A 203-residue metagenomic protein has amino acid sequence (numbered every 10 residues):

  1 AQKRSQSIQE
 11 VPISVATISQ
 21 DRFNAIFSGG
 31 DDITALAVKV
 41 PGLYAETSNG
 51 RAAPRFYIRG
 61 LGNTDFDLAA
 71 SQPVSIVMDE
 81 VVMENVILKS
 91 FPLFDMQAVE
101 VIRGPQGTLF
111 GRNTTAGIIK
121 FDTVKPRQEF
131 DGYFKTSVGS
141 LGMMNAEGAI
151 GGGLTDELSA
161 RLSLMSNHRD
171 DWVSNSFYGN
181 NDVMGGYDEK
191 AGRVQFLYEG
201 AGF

Functional and structural regions predicted by a protein language model:
A1-I26, P54-Y57, V74: N-terminal periplasmic "start-of-domain" segments of outer-membrane beta-barrel proteins
R4-Q6, I18, A52, N63 (+3 more regions): Structural signature of outer-membrane beta-barrel domains
E10-I13, V40, R51-A53, S71-P73 (+4 more regions): Extracytoplasmic
T34-V81: Extracytoplasmic beta-strand/coil segments of soluble accessory domains associated with Gram-negative outer-membrane
R55-Y57, V77, A98-V101, N113-T136 (+2 more regions): N-terminal periplasmic accessory domains that precede and gate Gram-negative outer-membrane beta-barrel machines
F66-D67, P73-V74, D79-P105: Short acidic/polar hinge/loop motifs at secondary-structure boundaries that mediate gating or recognition
N85-V86, F110, T136-S137, N180-V183: Outer-membrane beta-barrel domain signature
D131, V138-R169, V173-F203: Transmembrane beta-barrel wall of Gram-negative outer-membrane proteins
